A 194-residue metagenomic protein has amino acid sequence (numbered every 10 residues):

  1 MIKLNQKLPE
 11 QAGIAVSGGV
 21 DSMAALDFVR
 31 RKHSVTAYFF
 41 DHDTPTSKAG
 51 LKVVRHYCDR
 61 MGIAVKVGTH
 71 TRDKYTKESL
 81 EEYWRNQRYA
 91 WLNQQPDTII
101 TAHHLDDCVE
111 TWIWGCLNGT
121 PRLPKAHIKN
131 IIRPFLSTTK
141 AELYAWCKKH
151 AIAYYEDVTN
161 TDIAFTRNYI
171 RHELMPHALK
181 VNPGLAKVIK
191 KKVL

Functional and structural regions predicted by a protein language model:
M1-A145, K149-H172: Core alpha/beta nucleotide-donor-binding catalytic domains of modification enzymes
A164-L194: ATP/NTP-dependent adenylation/nucleotidyl-transfer catalytic domains that generate, transfer, or process NMP-activated
